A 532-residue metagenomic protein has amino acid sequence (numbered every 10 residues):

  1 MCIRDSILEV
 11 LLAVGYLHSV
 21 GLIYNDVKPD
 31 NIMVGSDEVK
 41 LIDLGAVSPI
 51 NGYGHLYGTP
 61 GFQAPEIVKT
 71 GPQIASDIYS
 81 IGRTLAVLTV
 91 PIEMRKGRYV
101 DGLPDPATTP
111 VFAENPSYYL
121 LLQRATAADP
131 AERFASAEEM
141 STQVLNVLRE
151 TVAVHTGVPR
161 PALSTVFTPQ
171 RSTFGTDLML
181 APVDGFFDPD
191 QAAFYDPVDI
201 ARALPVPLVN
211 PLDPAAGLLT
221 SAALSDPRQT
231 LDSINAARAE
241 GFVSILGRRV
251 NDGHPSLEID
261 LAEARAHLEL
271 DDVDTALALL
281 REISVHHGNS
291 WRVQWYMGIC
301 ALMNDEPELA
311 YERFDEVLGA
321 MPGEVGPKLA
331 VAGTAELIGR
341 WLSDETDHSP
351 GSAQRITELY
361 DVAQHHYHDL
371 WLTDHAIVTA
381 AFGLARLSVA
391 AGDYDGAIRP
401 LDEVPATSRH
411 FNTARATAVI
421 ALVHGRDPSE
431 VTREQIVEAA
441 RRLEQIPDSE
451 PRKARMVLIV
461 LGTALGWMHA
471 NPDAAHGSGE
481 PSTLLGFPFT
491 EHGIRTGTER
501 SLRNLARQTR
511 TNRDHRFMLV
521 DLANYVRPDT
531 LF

Functional and structural regions predicted by a protein language model:
S6-I7: Activation segment signature within eukaryotic-like protein kinase domains
H18-V34: Catalytic-loop of the protein kinase fold
Y53-E66: Conserved activation segment of eukaryotic-like protein kinases, specifically the C-terminal portion of the activation
D77: Conserved catalytic-loop aspartate of Hanks-type protein kinases
A113-A128: Conserved C-terminal C-lobe helix
A131-E132, E139-V154: Terminal C-lobe "cap" of eukaryotic-type protein kinase domains
V154-E263: Regulatory extensions appended to serine/threonine kinase catalytic cores
